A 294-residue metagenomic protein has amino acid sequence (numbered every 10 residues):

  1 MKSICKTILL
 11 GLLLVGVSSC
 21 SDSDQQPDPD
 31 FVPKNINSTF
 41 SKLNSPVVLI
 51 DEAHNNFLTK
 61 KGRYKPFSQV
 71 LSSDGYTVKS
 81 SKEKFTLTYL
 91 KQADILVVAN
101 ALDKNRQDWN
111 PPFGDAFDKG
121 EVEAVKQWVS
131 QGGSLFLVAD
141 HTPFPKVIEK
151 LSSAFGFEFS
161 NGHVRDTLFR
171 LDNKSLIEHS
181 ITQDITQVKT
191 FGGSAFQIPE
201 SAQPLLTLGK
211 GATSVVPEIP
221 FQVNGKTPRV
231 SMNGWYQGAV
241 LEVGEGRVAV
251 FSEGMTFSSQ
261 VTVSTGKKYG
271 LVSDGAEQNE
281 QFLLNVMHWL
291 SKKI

Functional and structural regions predicted by a protein language model:
M1-I8: Bacterial N-terminal signal peptides that target proteins for export
I8-G16: Bacterial N-terminal signal peptides
C20-P46, H54-L58, Q92, V223-I294: Extracellular ligand-binding/catalytic regions of CAZymes and related secreted enzymes and adhesion modules
D22-D118, V122: Juxtamembrane extramembrane loops of integral membrane proteins
L49, K79, V97, F136 (+2 more regions): Hydrophobic/aromatic beta-strand patches that form the interior of the parallel beta-sheet core in alpha/beta enzyme
H54-F57, F85-T86, A101-N105, L135-L137 (+5 more regions): Solvent-exposed loop/turn segments at secondary-structure junctions within structured extracellular/periplasmic domains
T86-P145, S152, E245, F251 (+1 more regions): Short alpha-beta junction capping motif
L137-R229: An acidic, glycine-rich "communication" segment
